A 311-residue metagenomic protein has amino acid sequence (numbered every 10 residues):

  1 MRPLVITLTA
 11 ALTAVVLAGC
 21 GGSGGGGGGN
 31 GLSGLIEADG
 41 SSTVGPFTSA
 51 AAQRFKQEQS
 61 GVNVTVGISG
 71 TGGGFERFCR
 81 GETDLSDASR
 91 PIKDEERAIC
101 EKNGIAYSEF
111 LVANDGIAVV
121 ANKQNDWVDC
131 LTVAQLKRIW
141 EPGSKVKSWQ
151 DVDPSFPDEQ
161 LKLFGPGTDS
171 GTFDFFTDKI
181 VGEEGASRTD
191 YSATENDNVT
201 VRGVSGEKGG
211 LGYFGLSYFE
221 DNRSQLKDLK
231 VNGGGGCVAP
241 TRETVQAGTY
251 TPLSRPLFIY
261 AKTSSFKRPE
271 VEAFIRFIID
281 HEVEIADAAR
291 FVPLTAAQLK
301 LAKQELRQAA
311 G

Functional and structural regions predicted by a protein language model:
M1-L8: Bacterial N-terminal signal peptides that target proteins for export
L8-A14: Hydrophobic helical h-region of N-terminal Sec-dependent signal peptides in bacterial secretory/periplasmic proteins
V15-G19: C-terminal motif of bacterial Sec signal peptides marking the signal peptidase cleavage site
C20-G311: Flexible loop/hinge segments at secondary-structure junctions
